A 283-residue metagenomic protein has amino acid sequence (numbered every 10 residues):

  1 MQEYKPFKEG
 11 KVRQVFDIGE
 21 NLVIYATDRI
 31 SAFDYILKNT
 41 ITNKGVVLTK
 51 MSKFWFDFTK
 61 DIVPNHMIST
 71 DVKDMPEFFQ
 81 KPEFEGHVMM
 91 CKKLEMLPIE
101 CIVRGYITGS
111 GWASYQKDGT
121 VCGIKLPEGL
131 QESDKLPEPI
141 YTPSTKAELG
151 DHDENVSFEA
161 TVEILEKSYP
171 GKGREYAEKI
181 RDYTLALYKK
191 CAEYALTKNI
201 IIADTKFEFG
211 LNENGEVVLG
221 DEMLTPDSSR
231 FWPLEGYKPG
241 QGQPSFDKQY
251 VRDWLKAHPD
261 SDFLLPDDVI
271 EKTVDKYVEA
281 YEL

Functional and structural regions predicted by a protein language model:
M1-A147, S261-L283: Active-site loop/lid in soluble adenylation, ligation, and acyl-transfer enzymes
M1-E3, Y194-T197, V218: Intrinsically disordered, low-complexity segments enriched in polar/charged residues with Gly/Pro, especially when
A26, I30, D34, D74 (+8 more regions): Amphipathic, alpha-helical segments enriched in basic
F33, W112-A113, N214, S228-R230: Intrinsically disordered, low-complexity acidic/polar segments
V103, I202-M223: Conserved metal-phosphate-binding beta-hairpin within the catalytic cores of diverse ATP-dependent phosphoryl-transfer
K117-V121, K125-E175, L219, M223-L283: Anionic ligand-binding catalytic core segments
Y169-A203: A long amphipathic alpha-helix within ATP-dependent nucleotide-binding catalytic cores
